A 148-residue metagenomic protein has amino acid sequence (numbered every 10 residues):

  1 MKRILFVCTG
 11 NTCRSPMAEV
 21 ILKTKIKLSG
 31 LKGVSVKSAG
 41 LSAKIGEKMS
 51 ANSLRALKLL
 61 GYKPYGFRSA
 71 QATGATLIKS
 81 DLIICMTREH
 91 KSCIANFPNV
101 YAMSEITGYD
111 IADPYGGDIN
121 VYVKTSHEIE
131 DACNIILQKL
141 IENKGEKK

Functional and structural regions predicted by a protein language model:
M1-I78, Q138-K148: Conserved active-site segments centered on acidic
L82, M86-K148: Phosphate-binding/catalytic loops
